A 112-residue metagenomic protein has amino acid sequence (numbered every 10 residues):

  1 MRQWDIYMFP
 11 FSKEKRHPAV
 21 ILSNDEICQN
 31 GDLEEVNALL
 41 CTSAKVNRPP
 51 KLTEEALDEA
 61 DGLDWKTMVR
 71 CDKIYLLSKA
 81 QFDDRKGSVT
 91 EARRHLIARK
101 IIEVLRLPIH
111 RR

Functional and structural regions predicted by a protein language model:
M8-P10, K15-E54: Compact nucleic-acid interaction/catalytic patches
E59-R112: C-terminal terminal-subdomain/extension
